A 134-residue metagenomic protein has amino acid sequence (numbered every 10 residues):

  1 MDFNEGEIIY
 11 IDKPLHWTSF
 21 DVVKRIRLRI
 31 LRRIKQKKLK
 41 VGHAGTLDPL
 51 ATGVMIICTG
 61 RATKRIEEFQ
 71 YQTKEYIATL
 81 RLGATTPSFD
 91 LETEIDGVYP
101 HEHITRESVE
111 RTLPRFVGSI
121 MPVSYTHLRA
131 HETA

Functional and structural regions predicted by a protein language model:
M1-R129: Catalytic/RNA-binding core of pseudouridine synthases
A130-A134: A short, hydrophobic C-terminal helix/tail in secreted or cell-surface proteins
